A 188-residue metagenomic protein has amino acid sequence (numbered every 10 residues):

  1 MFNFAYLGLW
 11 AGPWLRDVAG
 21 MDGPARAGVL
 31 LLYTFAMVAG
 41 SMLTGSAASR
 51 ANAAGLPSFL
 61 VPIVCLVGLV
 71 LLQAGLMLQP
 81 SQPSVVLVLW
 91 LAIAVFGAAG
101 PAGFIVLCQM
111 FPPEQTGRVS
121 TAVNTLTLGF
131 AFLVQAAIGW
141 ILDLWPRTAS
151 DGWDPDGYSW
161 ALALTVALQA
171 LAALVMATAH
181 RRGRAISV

Functional and structural regions predicted by a protein language model:
M1-G45, C108, A131-G139: Extracytoplasmic gate region of multi-pass secondary transporters
D22, W140-A167: A membrane-interface helix-boundary motif in multi-pass transporters
D22-L30, S58, Q82, V86 (+1 more regions): Juxtamembrane helix-start elements in MFS-like secondary transporters
A36-G40, F96, L126, F130 (+1 more regions): MFS transmembrane alpha-helix packing/gate-lining sites
S41-L56: Helix-to-loop junctions at the C-terminal end of transmembrane segments in multipass secondary transporters
S58-G103: C-terminal transmembrane helical hairpin of 12-TM major facilitator-type secondary transporters
L76-L78, W160-V188: Multi-pass alpha-helical transporter architecture, strongest for 12-TM Major Facilitator/SLC carriers used
P112-R147: A late C-terminal transmembrane helix in Major Facilitator Superfamily
